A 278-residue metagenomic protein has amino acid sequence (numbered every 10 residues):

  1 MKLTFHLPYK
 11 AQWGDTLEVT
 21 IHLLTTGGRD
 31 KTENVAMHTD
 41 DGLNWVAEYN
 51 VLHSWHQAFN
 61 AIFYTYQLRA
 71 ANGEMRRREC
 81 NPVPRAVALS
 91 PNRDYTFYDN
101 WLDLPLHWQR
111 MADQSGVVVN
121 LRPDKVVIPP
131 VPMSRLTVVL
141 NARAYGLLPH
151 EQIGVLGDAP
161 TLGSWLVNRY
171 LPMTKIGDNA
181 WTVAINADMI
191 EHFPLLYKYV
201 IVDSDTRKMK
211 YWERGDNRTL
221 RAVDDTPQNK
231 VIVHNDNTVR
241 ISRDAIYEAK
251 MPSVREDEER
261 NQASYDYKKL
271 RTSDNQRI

Functional and structural regions predicted by a protein language model:
M1-A11, D103-L147, E151, R240-L270: Basic K/R-rich, polyanion-interacting modules in nucleoproteins and related proteins
K2-H6, E18, A36, V46-E48 (+6 more regions): Ser/Thr- (and often Asn-) enriched beta-sheet segments in non-cytosolic proteins
K10-F59, R69-P91, G146-H192, V202-T226 (+1 more regions): Aromatic-rich carbohydrate-binding modules that target alpha-glucans
A71-N120, V202-R255: Structured interaction patches on ligand/partner-binding surfaces of diverse proteins
